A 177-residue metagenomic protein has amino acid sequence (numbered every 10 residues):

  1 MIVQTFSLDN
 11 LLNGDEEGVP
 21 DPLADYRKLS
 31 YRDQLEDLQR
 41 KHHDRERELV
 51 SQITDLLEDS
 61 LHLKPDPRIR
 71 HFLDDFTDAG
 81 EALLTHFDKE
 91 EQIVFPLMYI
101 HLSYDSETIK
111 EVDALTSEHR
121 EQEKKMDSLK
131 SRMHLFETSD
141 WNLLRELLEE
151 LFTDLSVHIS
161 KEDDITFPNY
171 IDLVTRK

Functional and structural regions predicted by a protein language model:
M1-K177: Small-residue-biased structural context
